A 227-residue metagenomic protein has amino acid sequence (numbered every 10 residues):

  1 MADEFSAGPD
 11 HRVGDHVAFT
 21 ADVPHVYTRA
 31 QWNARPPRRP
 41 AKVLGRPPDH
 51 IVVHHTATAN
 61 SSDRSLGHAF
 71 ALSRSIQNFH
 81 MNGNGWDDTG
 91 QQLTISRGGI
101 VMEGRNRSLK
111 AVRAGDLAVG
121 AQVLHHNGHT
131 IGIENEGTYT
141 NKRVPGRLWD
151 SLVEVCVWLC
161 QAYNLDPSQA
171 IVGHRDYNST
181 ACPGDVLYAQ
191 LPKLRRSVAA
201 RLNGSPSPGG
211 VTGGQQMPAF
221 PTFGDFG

Functional and structural regions predicted by a protein language model:
M1-A59, A71, S96-G115, V119-G227: Basic/polar, cationic surfaces and motifs that engage anionic cell-wall and phosphate/carboxylate ligands
R64: Extended ligand-binding clefts on enzyme/binding-domain cores
G67-G83, D88: Glycan-recognition patch characteristic of GH18 chitinases/ENGases and related GlcNAc/peptidoglycan-binding proteins
